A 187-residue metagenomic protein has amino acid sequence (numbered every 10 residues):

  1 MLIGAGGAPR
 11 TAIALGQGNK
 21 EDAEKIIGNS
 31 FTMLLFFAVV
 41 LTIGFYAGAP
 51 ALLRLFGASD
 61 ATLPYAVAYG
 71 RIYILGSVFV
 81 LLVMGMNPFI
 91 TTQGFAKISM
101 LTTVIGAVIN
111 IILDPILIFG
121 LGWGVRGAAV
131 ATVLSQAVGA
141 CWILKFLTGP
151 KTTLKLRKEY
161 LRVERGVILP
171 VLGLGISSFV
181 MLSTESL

Functional and structural regions predicted by a protein language model:
M1-I43, V80-S99: Small-residue-rich hydrophobic transmembrane alpha-helices
M1-P9, I13, F37, Y73-V80 (+1 more regions): Transmembrane helix-bundle signature of multi-pass secondary active exporters and lipid flippases
T11-G16, A23, L52, A66 (+8 more regions): Hydrophobic/aromatic residues within transmembrane alpha-helices of membrane transport systems, especially the TMDs
E21, G28, V67, A96-K97 (+2 more regions): Residues that define the loop-to-transmembrane-helix transition and helix capping in multi-pass membrane transporters
V40-R71: Short membrane-interface helical motifs at transmembrane helix boundaries in multi-pass membrane transporters
D60-M86, G173: Alpha-helical transmembrane segments of multi-pass membrane proteins
A107-C141: Membrane-interface helix-loop junctions in multi-pass transport and translocation proteins
T132, I143-E185: Interhelical loop/hinge segments that connect adjacent transmembrane helices in multipass membrane
